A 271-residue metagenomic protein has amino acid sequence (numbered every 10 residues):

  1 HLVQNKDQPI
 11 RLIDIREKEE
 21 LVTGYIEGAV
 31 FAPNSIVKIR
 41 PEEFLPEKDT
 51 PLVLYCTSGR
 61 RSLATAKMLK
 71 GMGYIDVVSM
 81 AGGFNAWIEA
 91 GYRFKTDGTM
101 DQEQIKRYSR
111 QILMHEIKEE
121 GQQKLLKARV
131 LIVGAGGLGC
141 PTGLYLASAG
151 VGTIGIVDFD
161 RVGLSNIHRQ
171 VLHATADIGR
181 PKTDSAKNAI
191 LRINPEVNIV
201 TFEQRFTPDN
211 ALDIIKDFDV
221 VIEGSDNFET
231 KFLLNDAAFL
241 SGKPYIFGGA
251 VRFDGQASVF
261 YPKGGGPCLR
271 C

Functional and structural regions predicted by a protein language model:
H1-R11, K18-V53, T57-Q123: Rhodanese-like catalytic fold shared by cysteine-dependent sulfurtransferases and DSP/PTP-type phosphatases
L12-D14, S79, T153-D158: Short beta-strand "acidic-cap" motif of Rossmann-like dinucleotide-binding folds
D14-R16, C56, G134, D158: Short beta-strand/turn micro-motifs composed of small residues that flank or help shape donor/cofactor-binding pockets
R16-E17, D226: Short glycine-/small-residue-rich Rossmann-like dinucleotide-binding loops
N34, I39, K48, G71 (+2 more regions): Adenine nucleotide-associated cytosolic modules
